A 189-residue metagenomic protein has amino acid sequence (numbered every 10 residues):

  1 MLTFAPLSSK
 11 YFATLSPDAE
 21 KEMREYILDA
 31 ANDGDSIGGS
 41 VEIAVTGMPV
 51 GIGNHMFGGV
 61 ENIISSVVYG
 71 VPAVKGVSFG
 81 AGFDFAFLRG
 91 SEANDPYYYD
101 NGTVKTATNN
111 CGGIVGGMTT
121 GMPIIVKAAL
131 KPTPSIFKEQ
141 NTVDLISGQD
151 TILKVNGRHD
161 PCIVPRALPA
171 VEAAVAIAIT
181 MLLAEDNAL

Functional and structural regions predicted by a protein language model:
M1-M56: Glycine-rich, mobile lid/loop segments that gate access to catalytic sites or pores
A5, S9, E25, T46 (+4 more regions): Generic, low-specificity signal for short hydrophobic/alpha-helical stretches with a mild N-terminal bias, encompassing
E22-E25, I63-S65, A73, P169-A170: Alpha/propeptide regions of enzymes that mature by internal proteolysis
D33-D150: Glycine-rich anion/phosphate-binding loop at the beta-strand->alpha-helix junction
I125, T133-L189: Internal helix-turn-beta structural module
